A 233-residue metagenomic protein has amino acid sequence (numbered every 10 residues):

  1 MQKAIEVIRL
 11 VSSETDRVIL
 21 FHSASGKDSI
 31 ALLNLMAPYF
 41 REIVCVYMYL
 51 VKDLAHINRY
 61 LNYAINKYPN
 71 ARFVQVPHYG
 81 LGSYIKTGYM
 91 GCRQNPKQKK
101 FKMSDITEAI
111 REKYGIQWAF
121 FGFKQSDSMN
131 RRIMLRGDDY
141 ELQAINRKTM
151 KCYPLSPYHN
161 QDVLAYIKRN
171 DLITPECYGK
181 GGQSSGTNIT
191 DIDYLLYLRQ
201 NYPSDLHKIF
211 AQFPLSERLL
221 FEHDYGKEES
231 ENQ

Functional and structural regions predicted by a protein language model:
M1-Q233: Nucleotide-activated chemistry modules centered on ATP-dependent adenylation/adenylyltransferase
